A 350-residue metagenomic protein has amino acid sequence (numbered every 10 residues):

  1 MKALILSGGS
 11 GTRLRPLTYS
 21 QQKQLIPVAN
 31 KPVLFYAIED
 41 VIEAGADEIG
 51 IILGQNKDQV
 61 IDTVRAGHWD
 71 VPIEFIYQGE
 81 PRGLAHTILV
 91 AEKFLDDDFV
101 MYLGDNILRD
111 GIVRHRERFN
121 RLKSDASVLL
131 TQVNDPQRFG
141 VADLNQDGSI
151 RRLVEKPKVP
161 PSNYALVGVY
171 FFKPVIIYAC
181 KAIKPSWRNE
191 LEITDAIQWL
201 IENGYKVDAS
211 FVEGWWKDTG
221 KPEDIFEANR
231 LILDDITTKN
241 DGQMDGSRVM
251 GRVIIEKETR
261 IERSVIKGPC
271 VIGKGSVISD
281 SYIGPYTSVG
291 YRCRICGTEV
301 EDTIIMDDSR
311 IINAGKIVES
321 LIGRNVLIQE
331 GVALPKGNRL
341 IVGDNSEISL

Functional and structural regions predicted by a protein language model:
K2-I5, R13, P27, K31-R114 (+1 more regions): Conserved N-terminal catalytic core of the sugar/cofactor nucleotidyltransferase
G9, D105, Q132, K221: Active-site glycine-centered loops adjacent to acidic/histidine catalytic or metal-binding residues that shape
L25, A142-L144, A209: A structural signal for short hydrophobic beta-strand segments in well-ordered beta-sheet cores
A46, D96, K123-S124, Y205: Short, high-confidence coil segments that cap the C-terminus of an alpha-helix and link into the following beta-strand
G50-G54, L129-L130, L321: Short internal beta-strands
Q55, F171-F172, G220: A conserved hydrophobic position in a structured secondary element of the catalytic/binding core that shapes
L108-W187: Conserved core of the sugar-phosphate nucleotidyltransferase
S149, V175, A182-L350: Left-handed beta-helix
